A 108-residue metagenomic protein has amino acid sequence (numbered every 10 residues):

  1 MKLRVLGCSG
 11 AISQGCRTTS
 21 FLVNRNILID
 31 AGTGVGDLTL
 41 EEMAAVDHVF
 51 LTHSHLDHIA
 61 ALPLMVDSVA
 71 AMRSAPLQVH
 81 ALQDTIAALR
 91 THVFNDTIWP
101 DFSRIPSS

Functional and structural regions predicted by a protein language model:
M1-S108: Binuclear metal-dependent hydrolase catalytic cores
